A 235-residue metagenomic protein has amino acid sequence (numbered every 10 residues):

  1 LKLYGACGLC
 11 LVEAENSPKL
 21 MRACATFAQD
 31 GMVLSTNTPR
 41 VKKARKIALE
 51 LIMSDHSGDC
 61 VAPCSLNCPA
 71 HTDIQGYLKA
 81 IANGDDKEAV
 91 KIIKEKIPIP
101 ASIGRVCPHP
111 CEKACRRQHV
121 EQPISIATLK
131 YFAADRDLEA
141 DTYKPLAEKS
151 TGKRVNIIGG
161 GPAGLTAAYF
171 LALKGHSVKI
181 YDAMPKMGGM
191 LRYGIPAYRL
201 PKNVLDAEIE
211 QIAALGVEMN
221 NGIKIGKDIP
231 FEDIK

Functional and structural regions predicted by a protein language model:
L1-R154, K202: Ferredoxin-type iron-sulfur electron-transfer modules and their immediate structural context
C24-T26, E232-K235: A general structural signal for short secondary-structure junctions and capping/turn motifs
T72-Q75, I81, V90-K91, H119 (+3 more regions): Beta1-alpha1 glycine-rich phosphate/pyrophosphate-binding loop at the start of Rossmann-like nucleotide-binding domains
